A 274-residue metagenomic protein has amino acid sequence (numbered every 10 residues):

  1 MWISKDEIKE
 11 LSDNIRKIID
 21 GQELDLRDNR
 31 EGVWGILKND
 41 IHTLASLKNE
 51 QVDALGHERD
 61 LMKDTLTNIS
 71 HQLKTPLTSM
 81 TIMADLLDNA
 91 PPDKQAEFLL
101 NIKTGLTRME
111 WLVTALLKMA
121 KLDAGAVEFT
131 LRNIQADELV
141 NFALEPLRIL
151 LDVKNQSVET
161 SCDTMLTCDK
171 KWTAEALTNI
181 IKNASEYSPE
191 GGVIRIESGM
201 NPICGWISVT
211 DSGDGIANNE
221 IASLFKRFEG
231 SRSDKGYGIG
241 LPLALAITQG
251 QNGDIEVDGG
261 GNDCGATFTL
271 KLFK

Functional and structural regions predicted by a protein language model:
T104-L112: Short alpha-helical segment of the dimerization/phosphotransfer core of two-component systems
A124-F129, M165-C168: Conserved micro-motifs of the catalytic ATP-binding
A184-S185: Short helix-loop "hinge" at the ATP-lid/N-box region of the Bergerat-fold HATPase_c
G191-I203: Short beta-strand/loop element within the Bergerat-fold HATPase_c
D211: Acidic ATP/Mg2+-coordinating residue in the GHKL
I216-F228: Short conserved segment of the HATPase_c
G253-V257: Conserved glycine-rich
